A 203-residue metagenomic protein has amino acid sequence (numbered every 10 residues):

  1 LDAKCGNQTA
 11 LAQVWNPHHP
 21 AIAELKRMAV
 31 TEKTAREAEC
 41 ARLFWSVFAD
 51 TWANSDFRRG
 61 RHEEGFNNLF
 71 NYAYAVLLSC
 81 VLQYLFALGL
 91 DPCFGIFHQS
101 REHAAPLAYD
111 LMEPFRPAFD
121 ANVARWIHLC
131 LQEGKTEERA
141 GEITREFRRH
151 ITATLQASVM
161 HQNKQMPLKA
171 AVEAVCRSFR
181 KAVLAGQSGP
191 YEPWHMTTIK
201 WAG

Functional and structural regions predicted by a protein language model:
L1-G203: Active-site helix-to-loop segments that bind/position phosphate- or nucleotide-bearing substrates and donors across
